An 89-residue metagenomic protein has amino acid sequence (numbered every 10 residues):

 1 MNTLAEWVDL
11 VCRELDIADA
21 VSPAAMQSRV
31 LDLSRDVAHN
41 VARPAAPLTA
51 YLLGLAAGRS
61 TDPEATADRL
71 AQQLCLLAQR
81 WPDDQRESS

Functional and structural regions predicted by a protein language model:
M1-S28: An acidic intrinsically disordered interaction segment
L4, V30, A67-L70: Hydrophobic packing residues in well-ordered alpha-helices of helical domains and bundles
C12, A65-S89: C-terminal binding/interaction regions
D16-V21, S60-A67: Short, glycine- and charge-enriched coil/turn segments that flank and shape catalytic ligand pockets
V21, Q27-S60: Amphipathic, hydrophobic secondary-structure cores in small proteins
